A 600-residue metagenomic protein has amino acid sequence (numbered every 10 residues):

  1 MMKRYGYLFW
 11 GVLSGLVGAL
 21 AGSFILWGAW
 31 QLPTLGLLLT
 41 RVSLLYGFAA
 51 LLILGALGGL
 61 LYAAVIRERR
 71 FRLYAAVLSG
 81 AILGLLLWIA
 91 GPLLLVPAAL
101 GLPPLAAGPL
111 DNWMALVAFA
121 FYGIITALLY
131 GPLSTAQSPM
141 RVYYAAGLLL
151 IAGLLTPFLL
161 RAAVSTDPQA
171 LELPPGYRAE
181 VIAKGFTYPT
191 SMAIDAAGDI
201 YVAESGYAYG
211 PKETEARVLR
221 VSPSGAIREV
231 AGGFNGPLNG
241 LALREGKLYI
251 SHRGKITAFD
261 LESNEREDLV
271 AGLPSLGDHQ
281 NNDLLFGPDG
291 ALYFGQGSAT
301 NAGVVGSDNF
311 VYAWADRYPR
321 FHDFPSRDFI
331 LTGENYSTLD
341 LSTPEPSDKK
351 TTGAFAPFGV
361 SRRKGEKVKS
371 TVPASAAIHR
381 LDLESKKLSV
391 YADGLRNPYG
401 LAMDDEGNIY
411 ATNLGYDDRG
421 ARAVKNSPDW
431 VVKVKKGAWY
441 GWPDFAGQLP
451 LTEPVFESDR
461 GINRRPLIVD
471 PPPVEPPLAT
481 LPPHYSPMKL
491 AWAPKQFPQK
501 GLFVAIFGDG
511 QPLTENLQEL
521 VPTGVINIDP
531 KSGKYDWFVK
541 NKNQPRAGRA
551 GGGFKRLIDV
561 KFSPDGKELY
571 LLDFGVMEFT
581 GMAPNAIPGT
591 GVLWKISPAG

Functional and structural regions predicted by a protein language model:
M1-P157: Juxtamembrane/disordered regions of integral membrane proteins
Y143-Y144, P157-T166, L173-P174, R178 (+8 more regions): Flexible "stalk/tail and boundary" regions
L160-L173, S298-L557, L572-T580, I587-G600: Beta-propeller domain segments
E180-K212, S486-P494, F503-A505: Beta-strand-rich domains and repeat architectures in extracellular enzymes and scaffolds, especially beta-propellers
M192, L241, L284, P398-L401 (+2 more regions): Hydrophobic core register within WD40 beta-propeller blades
I194-A197, L243-G246, F286-D289, M403-E406 (+2 more regions): Residue-level detector of Asp-centered blade-edge/turn motifs that repeat once per structural unit in beta-propeller
D199-A203, K247-I250, A291-G295, N408-T412 (+2 more regions): Conserved beta-propeller blade signature
R253-G287, G295-N301, S307-D308, Y312-S326: Asp-box/WD-like beta-propeller blade repeats and closely related beta-sheet repeat scaffolds
